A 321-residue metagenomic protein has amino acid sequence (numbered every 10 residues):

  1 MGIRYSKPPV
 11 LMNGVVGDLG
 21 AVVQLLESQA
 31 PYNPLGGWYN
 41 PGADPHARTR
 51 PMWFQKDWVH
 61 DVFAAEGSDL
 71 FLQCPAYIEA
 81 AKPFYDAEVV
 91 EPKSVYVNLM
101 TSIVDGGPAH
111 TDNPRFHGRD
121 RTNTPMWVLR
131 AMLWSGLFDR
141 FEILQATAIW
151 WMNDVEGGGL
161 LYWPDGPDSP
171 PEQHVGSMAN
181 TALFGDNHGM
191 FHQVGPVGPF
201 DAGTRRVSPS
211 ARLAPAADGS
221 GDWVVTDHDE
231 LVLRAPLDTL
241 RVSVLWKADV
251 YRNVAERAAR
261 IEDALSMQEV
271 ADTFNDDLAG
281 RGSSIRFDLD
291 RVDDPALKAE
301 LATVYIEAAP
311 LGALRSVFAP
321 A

Functional and structural regions predicted by a protein language model:
M1-V59: Generic N-terminal leader segments that precede the first folded domain
P9, P92-S94, G106, I143-I149 (+3 more regions): Extracellular structured ligand-interaction cores
V16, L99-I103, N113, T147-E156 (+3 more regions): Short, flexible loop/turn elements at secondary-structure junctions
G20, L99-A109, F116-H117, H192-G195 (+1 more regions): Short catalytic/ligand-binding loop motif for oxyanion handling, primarily in non-cytosolic enzymes, centered on
Y39-T49, H110-W134, D201-L231: Charged, glycine/proline-rich intrinsically disordered loops and linkers
P51-F138, A321: Signature of the catalytic double-stranded beta-helix
M126-E156, K247: Short, conserved beta-strand element in jelly-roll/cupin
G157-V304, S316-P320: Catalytic core of Fe(II)/2-oxoglutarate
